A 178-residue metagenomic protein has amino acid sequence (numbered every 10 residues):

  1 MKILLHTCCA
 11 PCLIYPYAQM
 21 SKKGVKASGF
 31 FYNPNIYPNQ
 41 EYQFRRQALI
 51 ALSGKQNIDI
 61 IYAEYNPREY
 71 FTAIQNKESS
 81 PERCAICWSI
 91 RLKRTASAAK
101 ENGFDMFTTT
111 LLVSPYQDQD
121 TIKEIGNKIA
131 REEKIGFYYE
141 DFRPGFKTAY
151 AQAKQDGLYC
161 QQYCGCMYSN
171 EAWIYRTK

Functional and structural regions predicted by a protein language model:
M1-K178: Nucleotide-activated chemistry modules centered on ATP-dependent adenylation/adenylyltransferase
